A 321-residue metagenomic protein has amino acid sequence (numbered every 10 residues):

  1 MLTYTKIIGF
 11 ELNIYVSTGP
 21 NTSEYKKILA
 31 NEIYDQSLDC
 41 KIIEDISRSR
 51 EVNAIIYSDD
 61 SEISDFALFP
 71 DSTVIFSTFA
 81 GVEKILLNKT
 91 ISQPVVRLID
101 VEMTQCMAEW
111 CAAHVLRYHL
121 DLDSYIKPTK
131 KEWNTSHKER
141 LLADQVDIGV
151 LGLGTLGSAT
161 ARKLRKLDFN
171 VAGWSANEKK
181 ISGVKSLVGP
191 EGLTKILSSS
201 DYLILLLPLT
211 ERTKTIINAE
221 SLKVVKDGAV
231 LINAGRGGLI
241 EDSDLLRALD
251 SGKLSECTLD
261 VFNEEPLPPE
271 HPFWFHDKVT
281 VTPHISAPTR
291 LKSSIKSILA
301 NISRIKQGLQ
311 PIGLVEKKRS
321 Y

Functional and structural regions predicted by a protein language model:
M1-A54: N-terminal glycine-/charge-rich "phosphate-binding" loop or analogous flexible N-terminal tail
L2-Y4, E24, E102-W110, S124 (+2 more regions): C-terminal helix-to-coil terminal segments
D39-E51, I63-D65, V184-S199: Short acidic low-complexity segments
N53-P128: Phosphate/diphosphate ligand-binding glycine-rich loop within oxidoreductases
D65-D71, L86-I91, L222-D227, A248-K253 (+1 more regions): Short, conserved loop/helix-junction motifs that constitute active-site signature segments in enzyme catalytic cores
Y125-A159, S186: Glycine-rich NAD(P)-binding loop of Rossmann-like domains
L167-G183: NAD(P)-binding Rossmann-fold cofactor-contacting core
E178-P272: Rossmann-like adenosine-cofactor binding region
